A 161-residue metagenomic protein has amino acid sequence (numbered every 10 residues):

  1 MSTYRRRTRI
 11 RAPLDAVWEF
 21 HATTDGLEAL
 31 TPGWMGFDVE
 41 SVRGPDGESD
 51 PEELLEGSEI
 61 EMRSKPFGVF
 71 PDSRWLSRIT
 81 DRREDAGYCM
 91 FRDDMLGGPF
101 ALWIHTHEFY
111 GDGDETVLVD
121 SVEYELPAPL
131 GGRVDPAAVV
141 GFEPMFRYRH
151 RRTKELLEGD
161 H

Functional and structural regions predicted by a protein language model:
M1-E52: Hydrophobic ligand-binding cavity/cleft-lining segments
R6-T8, R74-D81, M95, I104-G111: Hydrophobic/aromatic beta-strand elements that line small-molecule binding cavities or substrate pockets in beta-rich
I10-A12, S64-G68, R83, P99 (+1 more regions): Beta-strand elements of well-folded, non-transmembrane domains
P13-L14, T80-Y88, E108-V117: A short, structured loop/turn motif at beta-sheet edges
A16-H21, L27, I79, F109 (+2 more regions): Hydrophobic pocket/interface hotspot
V39, K154-H161: Short, highly charged C-terminal tails/helix-capping segments
V39-L96: Glycine-rich portal/gate segments that line the openings of hydrophobic small-molecule binding cavities
R92-P144: Beta-strand/loop substructures that line and gate deep hydrophobic ligand-binding cavities in soluble
